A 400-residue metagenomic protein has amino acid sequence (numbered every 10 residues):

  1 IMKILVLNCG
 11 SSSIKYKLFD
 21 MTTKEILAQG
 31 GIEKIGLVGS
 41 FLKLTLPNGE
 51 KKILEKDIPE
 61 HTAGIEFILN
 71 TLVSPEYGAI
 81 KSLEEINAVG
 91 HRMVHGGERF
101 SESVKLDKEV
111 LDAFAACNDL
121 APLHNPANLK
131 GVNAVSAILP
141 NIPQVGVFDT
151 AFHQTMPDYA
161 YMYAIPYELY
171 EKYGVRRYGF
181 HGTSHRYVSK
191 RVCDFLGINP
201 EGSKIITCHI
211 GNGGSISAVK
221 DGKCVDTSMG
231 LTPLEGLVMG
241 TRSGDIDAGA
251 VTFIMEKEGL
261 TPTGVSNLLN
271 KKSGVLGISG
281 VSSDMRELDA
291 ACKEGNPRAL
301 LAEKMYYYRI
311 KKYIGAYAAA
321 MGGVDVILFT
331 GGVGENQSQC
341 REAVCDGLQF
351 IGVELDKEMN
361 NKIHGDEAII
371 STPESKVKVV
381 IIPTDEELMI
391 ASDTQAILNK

Functional and structural regions predicted by a protein language model:
M2-G97: N-terminal glycine/serine-rich phosphate-binding loop of ATP-dependent small-molecule kinases, especially carbohydrate
G10, H91-V94, I210, V324 (+1 more regions): Glycine-rich beta-strand-to-loop/alpha-helix junction loops that act as flexible
T71-I86, V192-N199, I314-D325: Phosphate/pyrophosphate-binding loops at sites that engage ATP/ADP/AMP, CoA/4′-phosphopantetheine, polyphosphate
L72, E76-H124, V145, A151-A160: Short beta-strand-loop/turn "lid" adjacent to the catalytic site in phosphate-handling enzymes
F152-K257: Glycine-rich phosphate-binding loop of actin/hexokinase-like ATP-binding domains
K220, D226-T261, N267, G331-K362: Catalytic phosphate/nucleotide-handling subdomain of diverse soluble enzymes
N267, G274-I278, M285-A320: Adenine-nucleotide phosphate-binding core of ATP-dependent small-molecule kinases
L300, K304-A320, V324-D325, G334-K400: Internal helix-turn-beta structural module
